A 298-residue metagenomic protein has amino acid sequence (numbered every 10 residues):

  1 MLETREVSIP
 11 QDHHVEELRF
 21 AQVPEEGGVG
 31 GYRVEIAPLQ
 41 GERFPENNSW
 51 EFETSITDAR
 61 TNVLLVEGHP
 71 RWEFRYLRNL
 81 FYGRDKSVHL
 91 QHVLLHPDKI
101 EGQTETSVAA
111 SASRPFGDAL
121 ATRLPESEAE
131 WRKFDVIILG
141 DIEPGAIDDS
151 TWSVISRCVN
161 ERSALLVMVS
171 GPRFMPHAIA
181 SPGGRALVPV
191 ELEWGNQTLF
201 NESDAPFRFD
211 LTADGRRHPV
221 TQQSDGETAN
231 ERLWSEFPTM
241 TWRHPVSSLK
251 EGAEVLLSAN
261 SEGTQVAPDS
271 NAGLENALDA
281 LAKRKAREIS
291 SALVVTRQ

Functional and structural regions predicted by a protein language model:
M1-Q298: N-linked glycosylation sequons
